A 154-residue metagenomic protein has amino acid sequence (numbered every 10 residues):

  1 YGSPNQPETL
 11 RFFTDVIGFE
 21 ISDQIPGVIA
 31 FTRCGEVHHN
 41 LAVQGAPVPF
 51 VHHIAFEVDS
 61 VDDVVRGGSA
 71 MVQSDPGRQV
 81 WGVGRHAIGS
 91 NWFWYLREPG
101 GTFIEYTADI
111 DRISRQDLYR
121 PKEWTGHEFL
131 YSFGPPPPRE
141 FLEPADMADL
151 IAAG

Functional and structural regions predicted by a protein language model:
Y1-H39, Q44: Core segments of cupin and vicinal oxygen chelate
Y1-P7, F56-G154: Vicinal oxygen chelate
R11-D15, P49-H52, D62-S69: Internal, well-ordered alpha-helical scaffold/interface segments that support domain packing or protein-protein contacts
V28-A30, H52, S90-W94: Short beta-strand micro-motifs in enzyme catalytic cores
G35, A46, R85-G89: A short beta-turn/loop motif at secondary-structure boundaries
H39-L41, H52-H53, R85-H86: Histidine-centered active-site/metal-ligand motif
G45, H52-I54, V58: Catalytic core of non-heme Fe(II) oxygenases with the double-stranded beta-helix
V48-P49, I113: Long C-terminal interaction/binding lobes of large macromolecular proteins
